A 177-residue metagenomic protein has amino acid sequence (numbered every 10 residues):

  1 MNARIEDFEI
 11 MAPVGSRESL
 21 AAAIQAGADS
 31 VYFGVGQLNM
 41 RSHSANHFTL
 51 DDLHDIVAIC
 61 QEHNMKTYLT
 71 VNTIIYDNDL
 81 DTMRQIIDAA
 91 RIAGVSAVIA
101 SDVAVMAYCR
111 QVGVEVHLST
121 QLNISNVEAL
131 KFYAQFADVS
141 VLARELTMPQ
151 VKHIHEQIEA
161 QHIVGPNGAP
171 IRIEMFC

Functional and structural regions predicted by a protein language model:
M1-C177: Non-catalytic helical/linker scaffolds that mediate oligomerization, partner binding, and domain coupling around large
